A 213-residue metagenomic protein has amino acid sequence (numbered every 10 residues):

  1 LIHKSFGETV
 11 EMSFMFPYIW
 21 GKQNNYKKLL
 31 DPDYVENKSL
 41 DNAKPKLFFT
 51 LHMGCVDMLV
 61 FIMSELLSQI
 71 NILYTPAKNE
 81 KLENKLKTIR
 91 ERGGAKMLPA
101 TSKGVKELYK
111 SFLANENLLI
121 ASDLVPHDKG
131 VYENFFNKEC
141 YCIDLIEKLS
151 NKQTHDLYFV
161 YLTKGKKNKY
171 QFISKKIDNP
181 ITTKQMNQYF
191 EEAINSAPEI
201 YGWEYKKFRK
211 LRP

Functional and structural regions predicted by a protein language model:
L1-T50, N84-K87, R92-G94: Membrane-anchoring hydrophobic helices of lipid-metabolizing enzymes
H3, L40-P45, E65, S102-P213: Non-catalytic C-terminal accessory region of glycerolipid acyltransferases and related lyso-lipid remodeling enzymes
E11-M15, D57, D123: Acidic side chains
M15, I19, Q69, K96 (+2 more regions): A general structural signal for well-ordered secondary-structure junctions
K28-V35, Y74, I89, E116 (+3 more regions): Alpha-helix boundary/capping detector
K44-S102, D128-N134, K138: Catalytic core of membrane glycerolipid acyltransferases/transacylases, capturing the structured, soluble-facing
